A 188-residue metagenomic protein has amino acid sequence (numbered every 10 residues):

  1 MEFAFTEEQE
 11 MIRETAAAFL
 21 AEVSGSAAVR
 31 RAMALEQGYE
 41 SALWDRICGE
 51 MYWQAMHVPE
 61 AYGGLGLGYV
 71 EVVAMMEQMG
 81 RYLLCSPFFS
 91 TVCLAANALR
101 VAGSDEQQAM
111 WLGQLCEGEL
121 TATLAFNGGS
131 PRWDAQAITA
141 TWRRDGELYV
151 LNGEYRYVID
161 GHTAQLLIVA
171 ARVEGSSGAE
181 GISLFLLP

Functional and structural regions predicted by a protein language model:
M1-F89, M110, Q114: Amphipathic, small/basic residue-rich leader segments at the start of a protein or domain
C48, M76, A96-L99, L112 (+2 more regions): Conserved protein kinase catalytic domain
A61, N127-P131, R156-V158: Short, solvent-exposed loop/turn elements at beta->coil junctions and helix N-caps that rim active or binding pockets
L84-E106: N-terminal glycine-rich flavin-associated loop
A102-C116: A generic, well-ordered mixed alpha/beta core segment in the N-terminal half of proteins
G118-N127: A short, Trp-centered hydrophobic/proline-enriched beta-strand micro-motif
A140-R143: A structural signal for short hydrophobic beta-strand segments in well-ordered beta-sheet cores
L148, N152-P188: A short core secondary-structure module
